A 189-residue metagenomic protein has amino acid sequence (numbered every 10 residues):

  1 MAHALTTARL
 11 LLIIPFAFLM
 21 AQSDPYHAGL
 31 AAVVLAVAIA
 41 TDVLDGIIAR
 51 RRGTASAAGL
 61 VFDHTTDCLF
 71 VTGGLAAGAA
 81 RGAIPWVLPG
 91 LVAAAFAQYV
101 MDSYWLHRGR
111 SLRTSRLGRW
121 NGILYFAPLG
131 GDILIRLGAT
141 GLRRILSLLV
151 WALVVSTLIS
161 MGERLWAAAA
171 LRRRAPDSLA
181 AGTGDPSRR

Functional and structural regions predicted by a protein language model:
M1, L10-L12, V33, V37 (+1 more regions): A feature for the membrane-embedded catalytic helix bundles of lipid/isoprenoid biosynthetic enzymes
A2-H3, G29, A57: N-terminal export and membrane-targeting signals
L5-F18: N-terminal signal-anchor transmembrane alpha helix
A17-H27: Short, hydrophobic transmembrane alpha-helix segments
D42, D63: Conserved G/P- and acidic residue-centered "switch" motifs that form tight phosphate/ATP-binding loops in soluble
G53-A57, G109-R110: Juxtamembrane helix-boundary/capping and inter-helix hinge elements in multi-pass membrane proteins
S56-L60, D67: Aspartate-rich (DDxxD/NDxxD/DxxxD) Mg2+/diphosphate-binding motifs and their adjoining helix-loop segments
